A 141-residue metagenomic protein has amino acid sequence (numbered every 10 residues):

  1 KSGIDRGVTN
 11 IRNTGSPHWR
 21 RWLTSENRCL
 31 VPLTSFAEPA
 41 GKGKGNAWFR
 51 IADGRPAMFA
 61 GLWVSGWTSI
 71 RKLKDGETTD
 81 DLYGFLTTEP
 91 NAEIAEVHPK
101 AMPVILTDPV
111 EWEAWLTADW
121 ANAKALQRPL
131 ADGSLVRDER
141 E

Functional and structural regions predicted by a protein language model:
K1-E141: A structured binding-face within diverse protein domains that lines the active/interaction site
